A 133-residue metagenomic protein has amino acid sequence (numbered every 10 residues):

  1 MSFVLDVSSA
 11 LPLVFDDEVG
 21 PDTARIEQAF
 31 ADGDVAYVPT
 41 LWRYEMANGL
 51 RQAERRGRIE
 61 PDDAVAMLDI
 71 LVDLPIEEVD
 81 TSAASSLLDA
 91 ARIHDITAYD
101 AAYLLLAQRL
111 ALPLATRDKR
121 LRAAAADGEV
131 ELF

Functional and structural regions predicted by a protein language model:
M1-L41, A53-D62, R120: Short, well-structured N-terminal submotif of metal-dependent ribonuclease cores
S2, L104-F133: Acidic, PIN/NYN-like endoribonuclease modules and their adjacent C-terminal/linker elements
V14-F15, L50, A91, A125-A126: Short, flexible helix/strand-to-coil boundary loops that buttress conserved ligand/catalytic motifs in alpha/beta
A24, P61-L68, A84-L88: Short, well-structured alpha-helical segments
D32-G33, L74, L110, G128: Structured helix-beta-strand junction loops
G49-P75: Active-site-proximal, substrate-binding regions of enzyme catalytic domains and RNA-binding/basic surfaces
L74-P113, R117: Active-site neighborhoods of divalent-metal-dependent phosphate/nucleic-acid chemistry enzymes
